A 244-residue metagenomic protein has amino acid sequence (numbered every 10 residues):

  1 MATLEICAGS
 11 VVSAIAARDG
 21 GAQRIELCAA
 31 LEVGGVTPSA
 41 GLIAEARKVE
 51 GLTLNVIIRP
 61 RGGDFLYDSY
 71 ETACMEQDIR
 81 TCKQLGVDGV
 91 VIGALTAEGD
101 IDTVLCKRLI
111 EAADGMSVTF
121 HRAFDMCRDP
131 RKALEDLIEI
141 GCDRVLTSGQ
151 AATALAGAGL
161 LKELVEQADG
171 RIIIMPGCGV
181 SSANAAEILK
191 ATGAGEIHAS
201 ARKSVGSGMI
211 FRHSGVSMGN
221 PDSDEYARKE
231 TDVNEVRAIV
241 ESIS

Functional and structural regions predicted by a protein language model:
M1-I25, A30-T37: N-terminal pre-domain/capping segments
A2-A8, I25-L27, L54-I58, V90-I92 (+4 more regions): Hydrophobic faces of well-ordered beta-strands that scaffold small-molecule active sites in alpha/beta enzyme cores
G9-D19, L66-D78, D125-I140, L164-E166 (+3 more regions): Catalytic cores of alpha/beta
V12, L31-L52, Y70-A73, A94-D114 (+4 more regions): Active-site-adjacent beta->alpha loops and helix N-cap segments on the catalytic face of soluble alpha/beta enzymes
A17, C82, L109, H121 (+5 more regions): Conserved, mostly hydrophobic/aromatic
A44-K83: Structural motif corresponding to the early beta-alpha repeats
A168-S244: C-terminal alpha-helical cap/extension of soluble enzyme domains
